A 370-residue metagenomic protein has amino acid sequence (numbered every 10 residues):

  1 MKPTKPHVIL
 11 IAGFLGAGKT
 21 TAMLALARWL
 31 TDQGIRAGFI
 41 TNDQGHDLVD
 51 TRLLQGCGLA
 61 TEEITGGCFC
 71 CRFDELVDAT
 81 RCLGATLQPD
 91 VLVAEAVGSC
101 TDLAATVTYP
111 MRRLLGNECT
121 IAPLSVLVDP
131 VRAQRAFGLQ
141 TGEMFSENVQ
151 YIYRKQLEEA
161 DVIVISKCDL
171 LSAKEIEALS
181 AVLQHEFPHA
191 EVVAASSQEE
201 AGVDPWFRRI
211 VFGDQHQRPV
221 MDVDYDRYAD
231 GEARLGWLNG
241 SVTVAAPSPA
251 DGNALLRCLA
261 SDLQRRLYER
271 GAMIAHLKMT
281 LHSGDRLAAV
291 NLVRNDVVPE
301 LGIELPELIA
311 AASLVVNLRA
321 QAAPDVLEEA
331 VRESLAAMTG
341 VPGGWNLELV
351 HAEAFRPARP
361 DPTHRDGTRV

Functional and structural regions predicted by a protein language model:
K2-A12, A17-Y153: Nucleotide-state-sensitive switch-loop elements of NTP-binding domains
K2-I11, G16-A17, T21, F212-V370: P-loop NTP-binding site
L24, T51, F73, A104-A105 (+4 more regions): Conserved strand-to-helix beginnings and helix N-cap segments that scaffold or border functional pockets
F39, V192-A195, L349: A structural preference for short, hydrophobic beta-strand core positions in alpha/beta folds
T51-Q55, E177-L183, E329-A337: Short, aromatic/basic amphipathic alpha-helical patches
C68-C71, Q198-V203, A354-R359: A short acidic, often aromatic-flanked loop/helix-cap motif at beta-alpha or helix-coil junctions that lines enzyme
S99-C100, R132-Q134, L170-L171, P249-A250 (+1 more regions): Short acidic, S/G/P-rich loop/turn micro-motifs used as interaction or catalytic elements
Q150, R154-E232: Canonical P-loop GTPase G-domain recognition
